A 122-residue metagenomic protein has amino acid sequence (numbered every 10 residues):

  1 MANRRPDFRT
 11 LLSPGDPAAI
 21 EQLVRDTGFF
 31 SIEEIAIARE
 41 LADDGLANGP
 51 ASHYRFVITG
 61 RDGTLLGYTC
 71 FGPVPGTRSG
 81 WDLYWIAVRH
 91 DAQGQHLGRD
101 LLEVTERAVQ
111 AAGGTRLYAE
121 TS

Functional and structural regions predicted by a protein language model:
M1-A2: Acyl-donor-binding surface of acyltransferase catalytic domains
R5-P6, T10-Y84, R89, L102-V104 (+1 more regions): Acetyl-CoA-dependent GNAT
I86-G94, S122: A short, internal acetyl-CoA/4′-phosphopantetheine-binding micro-motif in the GNAT/acyltransferase core
G94-L102: Glycine-rich acyl-CoA binding loop
V109-S122: Conserved GNAT acetyl-CoA-binding A-motif
